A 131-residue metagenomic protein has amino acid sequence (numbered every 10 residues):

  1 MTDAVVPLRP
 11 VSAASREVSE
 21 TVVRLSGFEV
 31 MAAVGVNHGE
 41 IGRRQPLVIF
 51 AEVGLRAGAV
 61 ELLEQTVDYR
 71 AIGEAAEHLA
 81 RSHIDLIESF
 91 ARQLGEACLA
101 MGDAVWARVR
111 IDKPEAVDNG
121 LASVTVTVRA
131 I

Functional and structural regions predicted by a protein language model:
M1-I131: N-terminal, polar/charged subdomain of small-to-medium soluble alpha/beta proteins
